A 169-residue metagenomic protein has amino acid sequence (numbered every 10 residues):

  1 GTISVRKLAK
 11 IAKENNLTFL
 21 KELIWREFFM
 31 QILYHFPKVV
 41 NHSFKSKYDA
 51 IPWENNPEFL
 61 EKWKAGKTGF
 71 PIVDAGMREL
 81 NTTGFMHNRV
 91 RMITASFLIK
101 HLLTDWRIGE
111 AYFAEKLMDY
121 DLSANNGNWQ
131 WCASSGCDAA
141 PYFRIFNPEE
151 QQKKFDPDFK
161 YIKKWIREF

Functional and structural regions predicted by a protein language model:
T2-F169: C-terminal catalytic domain of photolyase/cryptochrome flavoproteins, centering on the FAD-binding pocket
